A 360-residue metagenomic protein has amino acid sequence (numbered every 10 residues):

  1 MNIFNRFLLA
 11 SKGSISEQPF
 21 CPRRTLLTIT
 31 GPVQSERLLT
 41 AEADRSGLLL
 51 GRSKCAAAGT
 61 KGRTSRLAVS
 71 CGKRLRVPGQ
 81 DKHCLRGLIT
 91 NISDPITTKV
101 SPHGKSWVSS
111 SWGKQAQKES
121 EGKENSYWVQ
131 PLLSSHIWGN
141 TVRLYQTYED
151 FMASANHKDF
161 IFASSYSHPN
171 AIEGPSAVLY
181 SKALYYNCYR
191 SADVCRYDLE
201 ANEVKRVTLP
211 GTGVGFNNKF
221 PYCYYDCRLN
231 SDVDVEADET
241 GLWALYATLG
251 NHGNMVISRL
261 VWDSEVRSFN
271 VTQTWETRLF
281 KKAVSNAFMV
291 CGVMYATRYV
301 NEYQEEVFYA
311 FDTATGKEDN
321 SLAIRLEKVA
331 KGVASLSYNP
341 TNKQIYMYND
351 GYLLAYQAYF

Functional and structural regions predicted by a protein language model:
G47, G51, A56-H168, R190-T212: Beta-propeller domains
R74-V77, R86-S126, P169-Y180, F220-T240 (+2 more regions): Structural signature of eukaryotic scaffold interfaces centered on beta-propeller domains
E124-L132, A183-Y189, E236-L249, M294-V300 (+1 more regions): Hydrophobic core segments of beta-strands in well-ordered, beta-rich domains
H136-Q146, S191-D198, N251-V261, E302-F311 (+1 more regions): Structural motif
S165-P169, P210, C223-C227, W275-L279 (+1 more regions): Surface loop/turn motifs at the tips and blade-to-blade linkers of beta-strand repeat domains
W275-K281, T315-S337: Conserved blade-ending motifs and adjacent loop-strand segments that build the rim/top face of beta-propeller domains
F280-T313: Loop/turn-rich, solvent-exposed surfaces of beta-rich toroidal or solenoidal domains
S335-F360: Blade-level signature of beta-propeller repeat domains, shared across WD40, Kelch, NHL, RCC1 and BNR/Asp-box propellers
